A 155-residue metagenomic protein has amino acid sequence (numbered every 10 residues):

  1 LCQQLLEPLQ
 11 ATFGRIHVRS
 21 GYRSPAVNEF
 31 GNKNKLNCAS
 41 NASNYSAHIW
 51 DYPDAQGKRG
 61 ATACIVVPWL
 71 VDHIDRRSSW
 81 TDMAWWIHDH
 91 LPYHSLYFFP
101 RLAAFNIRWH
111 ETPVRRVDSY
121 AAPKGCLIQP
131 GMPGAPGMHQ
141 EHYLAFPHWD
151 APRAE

Functional and structural regions predicted by a protein language model:
L1-H88: Cell-envelope/glycan interface and biosynthesis
H48-E155: Catalytic cores and adjacent binding grooves of peptidoglycan-active enzymes
